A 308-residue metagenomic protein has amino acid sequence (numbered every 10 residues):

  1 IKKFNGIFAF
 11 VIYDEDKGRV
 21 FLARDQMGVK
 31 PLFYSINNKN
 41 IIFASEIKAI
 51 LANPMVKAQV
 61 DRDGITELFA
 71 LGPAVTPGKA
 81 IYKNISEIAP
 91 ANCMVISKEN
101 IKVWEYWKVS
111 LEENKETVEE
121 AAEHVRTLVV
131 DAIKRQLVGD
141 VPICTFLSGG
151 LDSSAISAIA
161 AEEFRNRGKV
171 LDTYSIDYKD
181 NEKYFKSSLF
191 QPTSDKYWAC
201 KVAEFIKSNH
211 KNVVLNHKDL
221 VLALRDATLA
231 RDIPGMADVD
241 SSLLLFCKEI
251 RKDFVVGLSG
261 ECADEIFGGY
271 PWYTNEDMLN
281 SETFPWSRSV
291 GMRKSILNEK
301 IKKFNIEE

Functional and structural regions predicted by a protein language model:
I1-A230, L243: Cysteine-centered catalytic environments shared across enzyme families
K39, K98, F185, Q191-S194 (+1 more regions): Glycine-rich active-site loop/lid subdomains used to bind and stabilize high-energy intermediates
